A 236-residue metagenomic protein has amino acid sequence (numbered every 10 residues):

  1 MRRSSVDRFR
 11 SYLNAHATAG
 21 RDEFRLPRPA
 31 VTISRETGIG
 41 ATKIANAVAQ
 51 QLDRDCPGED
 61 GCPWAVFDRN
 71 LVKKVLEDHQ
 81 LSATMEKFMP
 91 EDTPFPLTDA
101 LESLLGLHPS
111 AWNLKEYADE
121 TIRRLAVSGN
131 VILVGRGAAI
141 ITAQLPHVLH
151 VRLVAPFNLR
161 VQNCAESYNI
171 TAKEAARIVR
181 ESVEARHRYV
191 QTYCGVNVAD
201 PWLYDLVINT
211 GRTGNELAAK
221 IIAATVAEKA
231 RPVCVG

Functional and structural regions predicted by a protein language model:
M1-A111, E116-N130, I140-L149, Q162 (+2 more regions): Glycine-rich phosphate-binding loop of ATP-dependent small-molecule kinases
S11-R21, E91, F95-T98, T171-N215: Small-molecule kinase domains that catalyze NTP-dependent phosphoryl transfer to phosphate-bearing small molecules
A83, N158-R160, T192-Y193, A199: Strand-loop microenvironment adjacent to phosphate/nucleotide-handling motifs in alpha/beta enzyme folds
W112-E116, L133-G135, R188-T192: Short gly/ser/thr-rich secondary-structure transition/capping motifs
D119, N215-A223: Short, amphipathic alpha-helical "lid/cap" segments that border enzyme active or binding sites
G137-A139, T213: Short glycine-rich anion-binding loops that position phosphate/pyrophosphate groups of nucleotides and phosphorylated
P146-S167, A172-R180: Conserved phosphate-donor/acceptor-positioning beta-strand/loop module used by diverse small-molecule
